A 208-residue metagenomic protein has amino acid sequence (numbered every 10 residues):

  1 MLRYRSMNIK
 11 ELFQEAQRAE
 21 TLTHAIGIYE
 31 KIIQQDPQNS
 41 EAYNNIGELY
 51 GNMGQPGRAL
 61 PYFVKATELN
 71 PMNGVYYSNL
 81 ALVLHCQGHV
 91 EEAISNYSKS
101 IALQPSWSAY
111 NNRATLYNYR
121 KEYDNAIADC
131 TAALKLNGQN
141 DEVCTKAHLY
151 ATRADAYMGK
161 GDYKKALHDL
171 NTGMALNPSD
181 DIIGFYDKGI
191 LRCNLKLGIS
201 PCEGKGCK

Functional and structural regions predicted by a protein language model:
L2-L12, A175-K208: Terminal, low-structured helical/coil segments at or just beyond the last alpha-helical repeat
S6-E41, N45-N52: Alpha-helical segment of the N-proximal tetratricopeptide repeat
F13-Q17, E41-N52, V75-C86, S108-Y119 (+2 more regions): Conserved alpha-helical positions within TPR/SEL1-like repeat arrays
K31-Q34, V64-E68, S98-A102, A132-K135 (+1 more regions): Conserved structural position within tetratricopeptide repeats
P37, P71, Q104-P105, G138 (+2 more regions): Short coil turns that delineate tetratricopeptide repeat
